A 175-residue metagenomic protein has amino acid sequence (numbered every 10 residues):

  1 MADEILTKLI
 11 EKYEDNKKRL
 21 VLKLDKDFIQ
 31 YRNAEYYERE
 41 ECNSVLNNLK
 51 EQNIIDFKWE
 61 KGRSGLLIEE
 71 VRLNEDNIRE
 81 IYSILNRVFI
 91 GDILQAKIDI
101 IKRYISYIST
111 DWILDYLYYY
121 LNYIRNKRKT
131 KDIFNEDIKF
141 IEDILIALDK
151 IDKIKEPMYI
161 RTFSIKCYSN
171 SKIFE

Functional and structural regions predicted by a protein language model:
M1-E175: Nucleic-acid enzyme cleavage-core boundary/entry regions
